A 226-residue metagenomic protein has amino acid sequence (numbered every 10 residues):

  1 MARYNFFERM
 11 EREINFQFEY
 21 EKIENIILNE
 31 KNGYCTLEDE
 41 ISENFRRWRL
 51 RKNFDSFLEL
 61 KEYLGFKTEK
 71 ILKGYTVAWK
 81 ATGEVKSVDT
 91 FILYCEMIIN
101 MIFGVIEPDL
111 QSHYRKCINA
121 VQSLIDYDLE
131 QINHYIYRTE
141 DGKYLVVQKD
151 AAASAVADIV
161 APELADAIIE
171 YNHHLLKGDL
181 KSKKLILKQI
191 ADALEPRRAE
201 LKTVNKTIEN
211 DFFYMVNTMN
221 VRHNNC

Functional and structural regions predicted by a protein language model:
M1-V88: N-terminal leader/presequence regions that precede the main folded/catalytic core
K80-G83, H113, V156, L175-G178 (+1 more regions): Non-transmembrane, amphipathic alpha-helical segments
V85-A165: Helix-loop junctions and short alpha-helical segments
A161-K188: A mid-sequence, solvent-exposed acidic-amphipathic segment
S182-E200: Hydrophobic alpha-helical packing segments in soluble, helical-rich domains
R198, K202, V221-N224: Hydrophobic alpha-helix feature that most strongly marks membrane-spanning transmembrane helices and their immediate
K202-N210: Short conserved catalytic/interaction loops centered on acidic-Pro-aromatic/His motifs
E209-C226: Histidine-centered, metal-coordinating catalytic motifs and their short helical/loop contexts
